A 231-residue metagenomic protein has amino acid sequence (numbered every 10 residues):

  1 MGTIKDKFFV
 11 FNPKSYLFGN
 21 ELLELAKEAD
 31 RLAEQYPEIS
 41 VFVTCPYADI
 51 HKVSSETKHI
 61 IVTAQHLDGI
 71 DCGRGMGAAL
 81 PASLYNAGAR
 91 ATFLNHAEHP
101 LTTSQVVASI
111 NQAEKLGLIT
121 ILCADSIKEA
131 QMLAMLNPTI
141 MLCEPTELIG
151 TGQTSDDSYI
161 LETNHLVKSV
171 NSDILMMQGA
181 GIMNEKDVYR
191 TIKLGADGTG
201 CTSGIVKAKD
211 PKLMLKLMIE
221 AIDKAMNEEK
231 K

Functional and structural regions predicted by a protein language model:
M1-A79, K128-P138: Conserved N-terminal beta1-alpha1 strand-loop-helix module at the mouth
F9-P13, V41-C45, V62-Q65, T92-L94 (+4 more regions): Hydrophobic faces of well-ordered beta-strands that scaffold small-molecule active sites in alpha/beta enzyme cores
K14, P46, L84, E144 (+3 more regions): Conserved, mostly hydrophobic/aromatic
K58-A113: Glycine/small-residue-rich loop that forms an oxyanion/phosphate-binding "nest" at active or ligand-binding sites
I70-D71, M76-G77, P138-H165, M183 (+1 more regions): Glycine/Thr-rich beta-alpha phosphate-binding loop at enzyme active sites
R90-L101, M141-Q153, L194-L215: Glycine-rich phosphate-binding active-site loops on the catalytic face of alpha/beta enzymes
S109-A113, S155-D157, I205-K231: C-terminal helical cap(s) of enzyme catalytic domains, especially alpha/beta-barrels
D125-N137, I182-T199: Catalytic cores of alpha/beta
